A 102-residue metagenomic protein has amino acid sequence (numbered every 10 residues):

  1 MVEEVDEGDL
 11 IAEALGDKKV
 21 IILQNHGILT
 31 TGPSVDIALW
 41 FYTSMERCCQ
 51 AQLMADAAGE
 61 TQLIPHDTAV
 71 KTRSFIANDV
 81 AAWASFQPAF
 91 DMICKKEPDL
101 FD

Functional and structural regions predicted by a protein language model:
M1-E3, E7: Class I SAM-dependent methyltransferase SAM-binding "motif I" and its flanking Rossmann-like core
A14: Flexible glycine/proline-rich, aromatic-decorated loop/lid segments
D17-D102: A conserved C-terminal secondary-structure "cap"
